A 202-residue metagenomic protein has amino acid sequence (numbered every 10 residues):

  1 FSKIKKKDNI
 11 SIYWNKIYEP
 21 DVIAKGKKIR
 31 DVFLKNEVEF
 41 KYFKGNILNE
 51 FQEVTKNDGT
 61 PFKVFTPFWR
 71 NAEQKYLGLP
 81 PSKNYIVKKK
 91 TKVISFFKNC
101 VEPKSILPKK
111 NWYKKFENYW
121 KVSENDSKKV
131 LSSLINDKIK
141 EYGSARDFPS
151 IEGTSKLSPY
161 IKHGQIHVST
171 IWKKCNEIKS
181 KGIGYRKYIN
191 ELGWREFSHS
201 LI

Functional and structural regions predicted by a protein language model:
F1-P80, G184: Trp/Phe/Arg-rich N-terminal binding region typifying the photolyase-homology
P61-I202: Glycine/tryptophan-enriched, flexible segments
